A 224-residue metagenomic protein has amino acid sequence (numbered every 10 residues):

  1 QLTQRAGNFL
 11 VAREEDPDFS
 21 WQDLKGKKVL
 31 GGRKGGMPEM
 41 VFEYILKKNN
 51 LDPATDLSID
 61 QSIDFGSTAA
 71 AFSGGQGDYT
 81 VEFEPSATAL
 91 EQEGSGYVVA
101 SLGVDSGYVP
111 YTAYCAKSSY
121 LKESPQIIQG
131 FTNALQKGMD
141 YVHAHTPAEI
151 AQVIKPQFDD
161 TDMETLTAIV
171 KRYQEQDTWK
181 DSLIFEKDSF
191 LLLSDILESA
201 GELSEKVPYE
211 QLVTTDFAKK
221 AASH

Functional and structural regions predicted by a protein language model:
Q1-A54, S58-S62, A71, D78-E84 (+3 more regions): Short, glycine-/small- and polar/acidic-enriched structural segments that line small-molecule recognition paths
L10-A12, L24, D56, F72-S73 (+5 more regions): Mature, folded catalytic cores of secreted/periplasmic enzymes
G26, Q92, T214: Phosphate-coordinating loops and pocket residues in cytosolic domains that bind phosphorylated ligands
Y44, K48, A89-Q92, P156 (+1 more regions): Transmembrane helix-loop junction
F65-T68, D160, T215-A221: Short, mixed-charge aromatic SLiMs
G66-F158: Pocket-lining segment of extracytoplasmic ligand-binding domains
K122-S204: Secondary-structure end/capping motifs
L191-H224: Conserved C-terminal helix/tail region of periplasmic/extracytoplasmic solute-binding proteins
